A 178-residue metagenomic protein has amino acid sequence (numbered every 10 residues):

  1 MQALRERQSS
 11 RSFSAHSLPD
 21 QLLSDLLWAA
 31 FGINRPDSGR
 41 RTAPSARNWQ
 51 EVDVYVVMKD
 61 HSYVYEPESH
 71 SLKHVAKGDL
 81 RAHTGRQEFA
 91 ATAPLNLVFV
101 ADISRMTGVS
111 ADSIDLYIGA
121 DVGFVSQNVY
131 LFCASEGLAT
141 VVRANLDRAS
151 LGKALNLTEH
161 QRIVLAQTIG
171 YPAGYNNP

Functional and structural regions predicted by a protein language model:
M1-A93: N-terminal amphipathic, basic helical "cap/leader" segment at the start of enzyme domains
R7, L26, V54, L95-F99 (+2 more regions): Small-aliphatic-rich amphipathic alpha-helix that forms the alpha element of a beta-alpha
R35-D37, H160, Y175: Secretory-pathway/luminal and periplasmic proteins that interact with or process carbohydrate-rich
Y63, S104-M106, G174: Short, acidic Gly/Pro/Ser/Thr-rich loop/turn segments
Y65, K73, G108, N177-P178: Generic domain-boundary/flexible-linker signal
L151-A166: Short, electropositive alpha-helical surface patch
R162-P178: C-terminal helix-cap and adjacent tail motif
